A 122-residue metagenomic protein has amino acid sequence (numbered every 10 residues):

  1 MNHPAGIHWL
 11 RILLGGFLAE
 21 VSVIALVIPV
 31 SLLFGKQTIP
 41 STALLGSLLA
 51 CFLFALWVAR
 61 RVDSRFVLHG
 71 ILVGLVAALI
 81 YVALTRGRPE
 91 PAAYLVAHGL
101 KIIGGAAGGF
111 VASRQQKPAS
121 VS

Functional and structural regions predicted by a protein language model:
M1-S122: Juxtamembrane/disordered regions of integral membrane proteins
